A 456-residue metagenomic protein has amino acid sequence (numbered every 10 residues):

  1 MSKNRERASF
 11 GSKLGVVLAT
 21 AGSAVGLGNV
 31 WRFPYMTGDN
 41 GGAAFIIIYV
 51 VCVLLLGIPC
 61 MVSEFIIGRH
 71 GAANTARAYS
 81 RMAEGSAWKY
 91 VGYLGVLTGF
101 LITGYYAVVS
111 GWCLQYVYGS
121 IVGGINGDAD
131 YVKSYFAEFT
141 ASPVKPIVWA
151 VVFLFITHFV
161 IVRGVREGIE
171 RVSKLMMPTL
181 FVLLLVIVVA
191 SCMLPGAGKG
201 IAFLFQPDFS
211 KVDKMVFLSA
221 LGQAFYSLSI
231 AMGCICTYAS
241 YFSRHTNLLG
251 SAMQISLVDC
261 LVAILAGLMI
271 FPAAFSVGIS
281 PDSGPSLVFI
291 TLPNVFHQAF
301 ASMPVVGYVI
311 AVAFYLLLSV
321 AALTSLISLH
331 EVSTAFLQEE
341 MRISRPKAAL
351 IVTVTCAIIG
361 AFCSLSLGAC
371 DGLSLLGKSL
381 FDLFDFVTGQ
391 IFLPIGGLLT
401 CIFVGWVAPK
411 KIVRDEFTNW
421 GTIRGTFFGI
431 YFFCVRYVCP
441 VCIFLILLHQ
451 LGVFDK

Functional and structural regions predicted by a protein language model:
M1-W31, C60-F65, R69-M82, S86-Y93 (+2 more regions): Membrane-interface "cap" regions at the ends of multi-pass membrane proteins
S2-E6, F10, E170, K174-L323 (+1 more regions): Membrane-embedded translocation segments of transport machinery
S2-K3, R77, S110-A141, Y241-H245 (+6 more regions): Helix-loop-helix connectors at the membrane interface of multi-pass transporters/channels
N4-A8, Y35-N40, H70, T75-L94 (+7 more regions): Inter-helical loop and helix-membrane interface segments of multi-pass membrane transporters/permeases
S9, L14-G15, S23, I147-V148 (+5 more regions): Loop-to-transmembrane helix boundary motifs in multi-pass membrane proteins
G11, L18-G28, G99-T103, A107 (+5 more regions): Hydrophobic, membrane-embedded alpha-helices of multi-pass small-molecule transporters
L14-C52, A239, G250-M253, L257-V258 (+1 more regions): Transmembrane helix-boundary motif of multi-pass solute transporters/channels
E84, V91-L94, E340-T353, D385-I443: C-terminal membrane-solvent junction of multi-pass transporters and transport-like membrane proteins
